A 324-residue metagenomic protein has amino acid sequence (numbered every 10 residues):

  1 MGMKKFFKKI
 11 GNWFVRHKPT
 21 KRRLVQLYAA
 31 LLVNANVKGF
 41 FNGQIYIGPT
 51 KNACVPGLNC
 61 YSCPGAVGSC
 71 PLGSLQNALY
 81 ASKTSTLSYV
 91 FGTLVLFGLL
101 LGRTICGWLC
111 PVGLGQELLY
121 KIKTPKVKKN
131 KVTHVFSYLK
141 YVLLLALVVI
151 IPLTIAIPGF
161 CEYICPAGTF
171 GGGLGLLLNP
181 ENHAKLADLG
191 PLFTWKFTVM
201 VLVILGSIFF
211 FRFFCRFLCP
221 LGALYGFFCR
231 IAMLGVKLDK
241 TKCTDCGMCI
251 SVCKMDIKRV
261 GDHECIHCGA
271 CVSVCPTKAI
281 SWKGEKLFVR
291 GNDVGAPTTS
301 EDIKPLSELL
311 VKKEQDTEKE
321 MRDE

Functional and structural regions predicted by a protein language model:
M1-D256, H263-E264, G269-E324: Non-ligating segments of multi-cofactor redox enzymes
